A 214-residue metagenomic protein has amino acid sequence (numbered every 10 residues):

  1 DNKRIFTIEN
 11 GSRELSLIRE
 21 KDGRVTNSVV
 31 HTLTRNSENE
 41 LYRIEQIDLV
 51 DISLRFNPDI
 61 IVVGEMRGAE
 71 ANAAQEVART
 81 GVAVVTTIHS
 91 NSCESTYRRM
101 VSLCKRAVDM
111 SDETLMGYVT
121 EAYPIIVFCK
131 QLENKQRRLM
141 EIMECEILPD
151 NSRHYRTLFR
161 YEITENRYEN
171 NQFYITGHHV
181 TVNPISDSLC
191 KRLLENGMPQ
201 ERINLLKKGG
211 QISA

Functional and structural regions predicted by a protein language model:
D1, I5-I8, K208-A214: An exposure/low-complexity boundary signal
N2-T120: Switch/coupling sub-region of P-loop NTPases
H31-L33, A107-M116, E133-M140, Y161-T176: Short secondary-structure transition/capping segments
Q46-R55, V101-V108, P124-L132, T164-Y174 (+1 more regions): Noncatalytic linker/hinge segments flanking ATPase motor cores
Y97, Q136-L139, S186-D187: Alpha-helix initiation and N-capping motif
G117-D150: Phosphate-binding/switch region of NTP-binding enzymes
E141-A214: NTP-binding/hydrolysis catalytic cores, primarily Walker-type P-loop NTPases
